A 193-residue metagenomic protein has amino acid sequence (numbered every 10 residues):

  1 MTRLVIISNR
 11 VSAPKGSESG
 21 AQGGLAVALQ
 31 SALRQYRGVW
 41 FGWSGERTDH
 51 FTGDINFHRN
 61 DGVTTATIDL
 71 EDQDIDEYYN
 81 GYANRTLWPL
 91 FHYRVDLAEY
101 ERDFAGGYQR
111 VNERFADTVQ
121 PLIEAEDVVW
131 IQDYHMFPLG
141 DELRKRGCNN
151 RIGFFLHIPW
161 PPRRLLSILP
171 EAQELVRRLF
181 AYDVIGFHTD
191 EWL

Functional and structural regions predicted by a protein language model:
M1-D74, I152, L165, L169 (+1 more regions): N-terminal low-complexity, Ser/Thr- and acidic-residue-enriched intrinsically disordered segments
V5-S8, V129, K145-P161, F180-F187: Active-site proximal beta-strand in glycosyltransferases
E18-S19, A105-R110, P161-S167: Short, flexible loop segments at the rims of nucleotide/cofactor-binding pockets, characterized by
A28, P138-E142: Phosphate- and divalent-cation-binding pockets in alpha/beta enzyme and binding domains that engage nucleotide-derived
D76-V128: Conserved nucleotide-sugar donor-binding subdomain of glycosyltransferases
R85, P89-R102, E142, N149-N150 (+1 more regions): Acceptor-binding helix/loop patch of EC 2.4 sugar-transfer enzymes, predominantly nucleotide-sugar-dependent
T118-Q120, P170-I185: Membrane-proximal helix-turn-helix segments that form the acceptor-binding/catalytic region of lipid-linked
D133-M136: Short His-centered aromatic/hydrophobic patch
